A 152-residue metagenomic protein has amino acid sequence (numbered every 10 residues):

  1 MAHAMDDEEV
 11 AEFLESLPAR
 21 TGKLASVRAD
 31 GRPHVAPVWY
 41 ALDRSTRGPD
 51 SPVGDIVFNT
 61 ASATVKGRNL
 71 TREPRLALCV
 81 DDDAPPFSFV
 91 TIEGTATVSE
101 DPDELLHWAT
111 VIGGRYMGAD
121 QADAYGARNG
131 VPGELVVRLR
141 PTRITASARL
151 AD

Functional and structural regions predicted by a protein language model:
M1-G22: Extreme N-terminal tail/first-helix region
M1-M5, S88-D152: Charged, gly/pro-rich active-site loop segments
D7-E8, A63-T64, A122: Structural motif corresponding to alpha-helix initiation and N-cap regions
V10, K66-R72, I92, E104-W108: Amphipathic alpha-helical interface surfaces
L14, N69-L70, I112, L139: A generic structural signal for nonpolar/aromatic side chains embedded in well-ordered alpha-helices
L14-P18, T71-R72, G130: Alpha-helix boundary recognition
A19-S62, R68-L70, L76-V80, F89-T91: Short beta-strand segments
D81-D83, P141-T142: Short secondary-structure boundary segments
